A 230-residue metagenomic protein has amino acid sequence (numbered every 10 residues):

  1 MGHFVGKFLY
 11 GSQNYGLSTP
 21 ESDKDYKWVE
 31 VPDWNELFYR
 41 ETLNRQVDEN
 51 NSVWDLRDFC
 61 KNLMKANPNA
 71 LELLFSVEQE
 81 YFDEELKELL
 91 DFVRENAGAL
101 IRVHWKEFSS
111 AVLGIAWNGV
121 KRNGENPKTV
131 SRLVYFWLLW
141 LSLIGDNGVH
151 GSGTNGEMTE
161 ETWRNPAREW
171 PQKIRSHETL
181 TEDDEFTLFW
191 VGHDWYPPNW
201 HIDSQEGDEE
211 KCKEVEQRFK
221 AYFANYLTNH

Functional and structural regions predicted by a protein language model:
M1-P20, P32-H230: The feature captures the alpha-helical scaffold/lid subdomain characteristic of nucleotidyltransferase
